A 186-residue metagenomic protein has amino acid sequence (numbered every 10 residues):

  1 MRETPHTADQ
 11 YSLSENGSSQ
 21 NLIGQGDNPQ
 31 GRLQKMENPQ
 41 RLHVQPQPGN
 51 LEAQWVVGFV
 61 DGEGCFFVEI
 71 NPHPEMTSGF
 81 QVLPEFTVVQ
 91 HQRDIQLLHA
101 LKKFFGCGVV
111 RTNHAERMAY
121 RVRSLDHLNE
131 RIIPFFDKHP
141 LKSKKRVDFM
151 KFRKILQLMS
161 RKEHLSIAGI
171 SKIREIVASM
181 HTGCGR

Functional and structural regions predicted by a protein language model:
M1-R186: Sequence-level preference for short, compositionally simple segments enriched in small aliphatic or small polar residues
